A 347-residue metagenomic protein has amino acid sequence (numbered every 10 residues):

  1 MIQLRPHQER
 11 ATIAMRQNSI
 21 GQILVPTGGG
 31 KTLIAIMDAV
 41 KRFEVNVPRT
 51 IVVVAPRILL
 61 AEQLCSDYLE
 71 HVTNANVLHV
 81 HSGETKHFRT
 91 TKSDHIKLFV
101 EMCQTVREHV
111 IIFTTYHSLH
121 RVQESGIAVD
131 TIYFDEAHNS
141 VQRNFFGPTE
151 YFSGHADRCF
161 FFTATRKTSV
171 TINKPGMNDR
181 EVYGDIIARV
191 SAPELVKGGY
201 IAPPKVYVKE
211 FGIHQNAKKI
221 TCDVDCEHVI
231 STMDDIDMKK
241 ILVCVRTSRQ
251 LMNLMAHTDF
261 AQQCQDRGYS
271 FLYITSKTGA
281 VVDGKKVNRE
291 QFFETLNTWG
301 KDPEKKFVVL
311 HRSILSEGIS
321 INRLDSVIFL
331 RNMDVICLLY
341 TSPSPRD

Functional and structural regions predicted by a protein language model:
S19-M37: Walker A/P-loop
V52-V53, R57-L60, M233-T258: Conserved strand-helix element at the start of the C-terminal RecA-like helicase core
A61-F88: Conserved helix-turn-beta segment of the N-terminal RecA-like "Helicase ATP-binding" lobe in SF1/SF2 helicases
Q142-G198: Post-DEXD/H (motif II) to motif III coupling segment of the RecA-like Helicase ATP-binding lobe
I186-V245: Conserved interdomain linker/interface between the two RecA-like ATPase lobes of SF2 helicase motors
T278-H311: Conserved helicase ATPase core of P-loop NTP-dependent helicases/translocases
S320-N332: A short beta-strand element within the Helicase C-terminal
Y340-D347: Conserved small/polar residues in nucleotide/adenosyl-binding loops
